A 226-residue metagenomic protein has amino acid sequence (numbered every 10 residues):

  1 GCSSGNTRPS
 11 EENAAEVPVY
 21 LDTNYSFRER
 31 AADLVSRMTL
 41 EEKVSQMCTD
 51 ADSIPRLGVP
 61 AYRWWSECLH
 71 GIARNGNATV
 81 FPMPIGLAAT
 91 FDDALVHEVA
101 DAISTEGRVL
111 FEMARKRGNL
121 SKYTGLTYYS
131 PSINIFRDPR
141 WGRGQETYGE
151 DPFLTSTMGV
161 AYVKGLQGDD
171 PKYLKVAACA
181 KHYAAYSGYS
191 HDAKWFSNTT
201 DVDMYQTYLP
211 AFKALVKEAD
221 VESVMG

Functional and structural regions predicted by a protein language model:
C2-G226: Glycoside hydrolase catalytic-domain context in secreted enzymes
